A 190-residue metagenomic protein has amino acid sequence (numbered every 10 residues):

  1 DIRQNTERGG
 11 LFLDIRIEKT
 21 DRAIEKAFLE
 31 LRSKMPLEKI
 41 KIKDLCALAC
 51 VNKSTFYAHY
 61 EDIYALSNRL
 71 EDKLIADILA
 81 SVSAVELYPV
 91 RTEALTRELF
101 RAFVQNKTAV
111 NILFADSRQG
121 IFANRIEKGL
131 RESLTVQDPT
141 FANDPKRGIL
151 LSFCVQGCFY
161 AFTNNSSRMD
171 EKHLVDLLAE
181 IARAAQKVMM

Functional and structural regions predicted by a protein language model:
I2-M35: Basic, helix-initiating cap at the start of DNA-binding domains
Q4-E7, N164-M190: C-terminal peripheral helix-coil segments that are non-catalytic and often amphipathic
R22-E30, L48, A65-A84, A94 (+2 more regions): Alpha-helical structural segments
L31-A65: Helix-turn-helix
R32-M35, A142, K146, S167: Cytosolic nucleotide-binding catalytic cores of signal-transduction proteins
S81-V85, V110-L113, N165-M169, M189: Secondary-structure edge/capping motif, primarily at the C-terminal ends of alpha-helices and the immediately following
P89-E127, R131: Helical hydrophobic small-molecule/effector-binding pocket
S117-F141, P145-Q156, R183: Amphipathic alpha-helical packing segments from all-alpha helical-bundle domains
